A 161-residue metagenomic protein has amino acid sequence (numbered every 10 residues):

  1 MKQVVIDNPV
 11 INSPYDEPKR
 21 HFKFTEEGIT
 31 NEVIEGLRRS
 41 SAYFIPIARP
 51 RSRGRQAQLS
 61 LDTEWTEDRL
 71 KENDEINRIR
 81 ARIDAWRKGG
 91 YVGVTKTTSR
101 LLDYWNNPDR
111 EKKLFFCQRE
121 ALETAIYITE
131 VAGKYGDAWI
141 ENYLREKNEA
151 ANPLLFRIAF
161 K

Functional and structural regions predicted by a protein language model:
M1-K112: N-terminal accessory nucleic-acid engagement/regulatory domains that precede and modulate ATP-driven motor cores
R82-K161: Conserved pre-motif I regulatory segment
